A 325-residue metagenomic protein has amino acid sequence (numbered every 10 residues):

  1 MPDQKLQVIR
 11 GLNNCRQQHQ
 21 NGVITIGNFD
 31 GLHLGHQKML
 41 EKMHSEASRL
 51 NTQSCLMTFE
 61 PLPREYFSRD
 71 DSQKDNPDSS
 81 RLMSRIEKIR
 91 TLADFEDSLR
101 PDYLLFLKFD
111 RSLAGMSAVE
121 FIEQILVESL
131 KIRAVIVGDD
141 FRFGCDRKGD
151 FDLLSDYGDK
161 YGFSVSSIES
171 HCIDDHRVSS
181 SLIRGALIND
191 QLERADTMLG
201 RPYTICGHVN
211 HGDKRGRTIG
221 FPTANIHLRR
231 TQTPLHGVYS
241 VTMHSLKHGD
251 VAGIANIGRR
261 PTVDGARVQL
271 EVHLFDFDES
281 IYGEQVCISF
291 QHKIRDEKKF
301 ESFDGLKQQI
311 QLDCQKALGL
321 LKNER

Functional and structural regions predicted by a protein language model:
Q4-N14, L105: Short acidic-hydrophobic, aromatic-tinged amphipathic segments that line or gate anion-handling sites
R10, L56, F106, S167-I168: A structural preference for short, hydrophobic beta-strand core positions in alpha/beta folds
N14-R81: N-terminal catalytic cores of NTP/NDP-binding nucleotidyl/phosphoryl-transfer enzymes
H33, L92, V135, A195 (+2 more regions): Residue-level signal for inorganic ion chemistry
E65-D139, F143-Y161: N-terminal Rossmann-like or analogous alpha/beta NTP/dinucleotide-binding catalytic cores that position adenine
D150, G158-G258: Glycine-rich, Lys/Arg-enriched anion-binding loops that position phosphate/diphosphate groups for phosphoryl
G212-R325: Phosphate/ribose-recognition catalytic cores of enzymes acting on nucleotide-derived substrates
